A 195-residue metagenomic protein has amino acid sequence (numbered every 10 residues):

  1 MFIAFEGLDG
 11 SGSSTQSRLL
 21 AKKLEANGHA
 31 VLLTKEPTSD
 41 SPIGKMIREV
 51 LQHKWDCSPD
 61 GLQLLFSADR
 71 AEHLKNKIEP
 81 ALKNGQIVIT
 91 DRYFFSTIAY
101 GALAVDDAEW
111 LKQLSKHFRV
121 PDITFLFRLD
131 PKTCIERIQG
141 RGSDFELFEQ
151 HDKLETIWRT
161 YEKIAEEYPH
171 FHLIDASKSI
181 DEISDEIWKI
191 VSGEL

Functional and structural regions predicted by a protein language model:
F2: Walker A (P-loop) ATP-phosphate-binding motif of ABC ATPase nucleotide-binding domains
F5: Hydrophobic anchor at the beta1->P-loop junction of P-loop NTPases
L8: P-loop (Walker A) phosphate-binding loop of NTP-binding proteins
S13: Conserved lysine of the Walker
Q16: Hydrophobic positions on the alpha1 helix immediately C-terminal to the Walker A/P-loop
A21, K132-L195: NTP-dependent small-molecule kinase module
H29-K116, S184: ATP-dependent small-molecule kinase phosphotransfer cores that center on conserved nucleotide phosphate-binding segments
R92, T97-R159: A glycine- and Lys/Arg-enriched "phosphate-lid" helix/loop adjacent to the NTP-binding pocket of small-molecule kinases
